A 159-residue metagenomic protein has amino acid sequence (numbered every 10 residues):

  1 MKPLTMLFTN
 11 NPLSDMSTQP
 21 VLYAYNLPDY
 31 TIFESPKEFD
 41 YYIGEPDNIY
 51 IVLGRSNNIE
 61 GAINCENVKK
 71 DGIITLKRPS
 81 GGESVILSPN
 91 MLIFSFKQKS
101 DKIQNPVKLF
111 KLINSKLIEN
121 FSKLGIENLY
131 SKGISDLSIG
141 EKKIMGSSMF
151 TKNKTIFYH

Functional and structural regions predicted by a protein language model:
M1-E66, K70, R78: Active-site loop/lid in soluble adenylation, ligation, and acyl-transfer enzymes
E38-F39, S80, K132, I144: Short beta-strand-initiation
Y41, I63-C65, E83-V85, G146-N153: A generic local secondary-structure boundary/capping motif
E45, L53-R55, K70, L87-P89 (+4 more regions): Generic structural "secondary-structure junction" signal
P46-N48, S80, P89, Y130-I134: Short Gly/Ser/Thr- and Asp/Glu-enriched loop/turn motifs at secondary-structure junctions
A62-K102: A glycine-rich, hydrophobic loop/mini-helix early in the fold
I93-H159: Catalytic beta-strand/loop module used to bind and position nucleotide/cofactor moieties in cofactor-attachment
